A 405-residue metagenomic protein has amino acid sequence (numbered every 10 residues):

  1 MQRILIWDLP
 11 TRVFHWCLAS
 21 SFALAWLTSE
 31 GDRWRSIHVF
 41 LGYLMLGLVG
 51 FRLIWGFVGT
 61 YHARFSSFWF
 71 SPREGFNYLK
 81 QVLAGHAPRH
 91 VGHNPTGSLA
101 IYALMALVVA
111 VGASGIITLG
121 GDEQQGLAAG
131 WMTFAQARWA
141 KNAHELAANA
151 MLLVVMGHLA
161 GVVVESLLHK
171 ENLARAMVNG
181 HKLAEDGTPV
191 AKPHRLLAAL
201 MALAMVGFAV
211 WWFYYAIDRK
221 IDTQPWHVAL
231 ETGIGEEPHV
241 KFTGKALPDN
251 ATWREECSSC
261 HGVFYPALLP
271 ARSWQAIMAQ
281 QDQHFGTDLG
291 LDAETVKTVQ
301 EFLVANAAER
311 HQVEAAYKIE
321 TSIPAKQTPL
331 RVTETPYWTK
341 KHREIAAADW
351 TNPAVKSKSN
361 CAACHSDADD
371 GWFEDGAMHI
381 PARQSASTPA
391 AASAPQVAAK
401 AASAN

Functional and structural regions predicted by a protein language model:
M1-V240, A390-N405: Membrane-embedded alpha-helical bundles that constitute the cytochrome b-like, heme-associated redox core of multi-pass
C17, L303-N306: Generic structural signal for hydrophobic core residues of well-folded globular domains
I116, A305-E309: Phosphate/oxyanion-binding loops and surfaces in catalytic or ligand/nucleic-acid-binding neighborhoods
A140, G187, Y215-T298, A308-H311 (+1 more regions): Sequence context surrounding c-type heme c attachment/ligation sites in exported
L152, V162, A305, A363-S366: Short basic/hydrophobic patches in alpha-helices and adjacent helix-turn junctions that form amphipathic surface motifs
